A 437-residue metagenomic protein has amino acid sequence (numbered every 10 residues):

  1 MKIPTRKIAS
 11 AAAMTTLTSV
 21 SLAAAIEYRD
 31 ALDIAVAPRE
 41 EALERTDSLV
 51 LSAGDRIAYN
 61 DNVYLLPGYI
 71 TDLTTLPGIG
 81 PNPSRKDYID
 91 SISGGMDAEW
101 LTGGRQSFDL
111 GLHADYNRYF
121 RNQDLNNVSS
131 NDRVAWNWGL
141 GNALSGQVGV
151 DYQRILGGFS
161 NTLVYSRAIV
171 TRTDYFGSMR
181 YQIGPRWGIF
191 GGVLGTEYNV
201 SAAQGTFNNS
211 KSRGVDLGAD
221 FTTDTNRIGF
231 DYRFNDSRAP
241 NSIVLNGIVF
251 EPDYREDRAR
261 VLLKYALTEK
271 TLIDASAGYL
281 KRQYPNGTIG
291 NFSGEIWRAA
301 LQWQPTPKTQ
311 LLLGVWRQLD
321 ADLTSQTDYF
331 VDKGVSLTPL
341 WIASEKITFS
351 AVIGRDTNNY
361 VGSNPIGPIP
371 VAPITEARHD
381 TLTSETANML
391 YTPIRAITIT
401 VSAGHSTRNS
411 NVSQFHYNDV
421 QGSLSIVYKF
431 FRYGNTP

Functional and structural regions predicted by a protein language model:
K2-A12: Bacterial N-terminal signal peptides that target proteins for export
P4, V20-L22: Cleavable Sec-type N-terminal signal peptides
A11-V20: Bacterial N-terminal signal peptides
A24-P437: Gram-negative and organellar
